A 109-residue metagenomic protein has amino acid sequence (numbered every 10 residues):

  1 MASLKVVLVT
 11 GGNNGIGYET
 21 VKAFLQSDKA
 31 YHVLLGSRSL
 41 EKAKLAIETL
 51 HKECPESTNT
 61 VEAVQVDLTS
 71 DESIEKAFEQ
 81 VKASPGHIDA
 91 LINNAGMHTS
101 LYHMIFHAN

Functional and structural regions predicted by a protein language model:
M1-S37: Canonical Rossmann dinucleotide-binding motif of NAD(H)/NADP(H)-dependent dehydrogenases/reductases, specifically
N13, S39-K42, M97: Conserved beta-strand elements of beta-rich interaction domains across eukaryotes, especially beta-propellers
I16, A43-A46, L50: Generic hydrophobic, amphipathic alpha-helix propensity
K22-Q26, E48, K52, E79: Short, well-ordered alpha-helices that flank and scaffold nucleotide-derived cofactor binding pockets
H32, L50-E72: Rossmann-fold cofactor-recognition segment
A43, I74-E75: A conserved hydrophobic alpha-helix of the Rossmann-fold in NAD(P)-dependent oxidoreductases
E56-E62, Q80-N93, T99-H107: A glycine-rich helix->loop->beta "capping" turn within Rossmann-like NAD(P)(H)-dependent oxidoreductase domains
